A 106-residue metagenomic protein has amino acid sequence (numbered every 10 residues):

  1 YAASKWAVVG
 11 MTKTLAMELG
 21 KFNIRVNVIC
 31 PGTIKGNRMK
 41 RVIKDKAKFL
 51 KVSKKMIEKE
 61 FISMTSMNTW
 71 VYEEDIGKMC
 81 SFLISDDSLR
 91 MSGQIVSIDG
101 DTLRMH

Functional and structural regions predicted by a protein language model:
S4, T12: Active-site helix of classical SDR
G20, R25, M91-G93: Short, small/polar-rich loop/turn modules that mediate ligand/substrate recognition or access, typified
R25-K35, I84, S97-D99: Conserved SDR Rossmann-fold cofactor-binding beta-strand/turn motif
P31-R41, D45: Short, flexible catalytic-loop segment of classical short-chain dehydrogenase/reductase
L50-M56, T65-I76: A conserved structural motif in NAD(P)-dependent oxidoreductases
I76-G77, L83: Non-catalytic, hydrophobic alpha-helical segments
S81, S92-H106: Short C-terminal tail/terminal secondary-structure segment of NAD(P)H-dependent dehydrogenase/reductase domains
